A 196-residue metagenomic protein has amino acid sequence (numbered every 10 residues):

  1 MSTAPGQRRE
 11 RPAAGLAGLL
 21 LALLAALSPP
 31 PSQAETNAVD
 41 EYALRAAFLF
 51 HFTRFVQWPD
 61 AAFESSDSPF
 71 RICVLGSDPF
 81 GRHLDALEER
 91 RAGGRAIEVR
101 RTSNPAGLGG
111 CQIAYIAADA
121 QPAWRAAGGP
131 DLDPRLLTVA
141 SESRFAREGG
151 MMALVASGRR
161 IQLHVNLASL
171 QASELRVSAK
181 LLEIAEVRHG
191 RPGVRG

Functional and structural regions predicted by a protein language model:
S2-G196: Short hydrophobic alpha-helices and adjacent helix-cap/hinge residues
